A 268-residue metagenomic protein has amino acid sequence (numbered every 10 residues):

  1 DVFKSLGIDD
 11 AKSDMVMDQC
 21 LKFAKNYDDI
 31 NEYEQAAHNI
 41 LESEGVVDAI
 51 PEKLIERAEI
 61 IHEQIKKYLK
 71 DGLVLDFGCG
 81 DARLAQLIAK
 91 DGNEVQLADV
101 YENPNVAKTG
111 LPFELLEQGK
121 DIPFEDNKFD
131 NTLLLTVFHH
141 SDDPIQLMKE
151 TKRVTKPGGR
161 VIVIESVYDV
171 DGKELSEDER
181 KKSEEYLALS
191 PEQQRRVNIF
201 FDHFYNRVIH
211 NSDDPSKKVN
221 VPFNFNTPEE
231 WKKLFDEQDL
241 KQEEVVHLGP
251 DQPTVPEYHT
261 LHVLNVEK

Functional and structural regions predicted by a protein language model:
E34-R57: Class I SAM-dependent methyltransferase Rossmann-like catalytic core, especially the SAM/SAH-binding loop
P51-D71: Conserved alpha-helix/loop element of class I SAM-dependent methyltransferases that forms part of the SAM/SAH-binding
D71-G80: Conserved class I S-adenosyl-L-methionine
C79-D121: Class I SAM-dependent methyltransferase SAM/SAH-binding core
L133: A conserved beta-strand element that flanks and buttresses the S-adenosyl-L-methionine
T136-V137, E165: Short catalytic micro-motifs in class I SAM-dependent methyltransferases
I145-P157: A short glycine-rich, Lys/Arg-flanked "PGG" loop and its adjoining helix->strand segment in the class I
I164-Q238, E244-D251: C-terminal alpha-helical "lid/dimerization" subdomain adjacent to the S-adenosyl-L-methionine
